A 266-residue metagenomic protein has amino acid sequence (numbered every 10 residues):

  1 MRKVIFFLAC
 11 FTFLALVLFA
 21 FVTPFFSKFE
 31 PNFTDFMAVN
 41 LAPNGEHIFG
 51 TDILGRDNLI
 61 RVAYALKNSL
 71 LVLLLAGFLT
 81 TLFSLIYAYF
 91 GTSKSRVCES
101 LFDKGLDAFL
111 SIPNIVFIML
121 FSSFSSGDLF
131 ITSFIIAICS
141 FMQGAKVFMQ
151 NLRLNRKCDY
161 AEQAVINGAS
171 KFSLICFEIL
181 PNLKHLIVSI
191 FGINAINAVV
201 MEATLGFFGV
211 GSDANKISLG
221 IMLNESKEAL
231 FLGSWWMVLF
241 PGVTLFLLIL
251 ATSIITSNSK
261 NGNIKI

Functional and structural regions predicted by a protein language model:
M1-K28, G105-A108, L183, F246 (+1 more regions): N-terminal signal-anchor/first transmembrane alpha helix
T23-F26, S69-L106, I118-M119, N258: Transmembrane-helix boundary motif in ABC transporter permease subunits
I48, D52, S93-C98, F102-A145 (+1 more regions): Generic hydrophobic transmembrane alpha-helix motif, especially the helices
T51-R56, K94, Q163-N182, L223: Short helix-to-coil transition segments within interhelical loops that connect adjacent transmembrane helices
K67-F83, F172-L205: Transmembrane alpha-helices
G77, S123, G127-F177, L186-A195: Membrane-cytosol interface at the C-terminal ends of specific transmembrane alpha-helices in multi-pass membrane
M119, D128, S133, A137 (+1 more regions): Non-cytoplasmic
C139, F191-G192, S234-I266: C-terminal transmembrane helix and the adjacent membrane-cytosol boundary/short C-terminal tail of inner/organellar
